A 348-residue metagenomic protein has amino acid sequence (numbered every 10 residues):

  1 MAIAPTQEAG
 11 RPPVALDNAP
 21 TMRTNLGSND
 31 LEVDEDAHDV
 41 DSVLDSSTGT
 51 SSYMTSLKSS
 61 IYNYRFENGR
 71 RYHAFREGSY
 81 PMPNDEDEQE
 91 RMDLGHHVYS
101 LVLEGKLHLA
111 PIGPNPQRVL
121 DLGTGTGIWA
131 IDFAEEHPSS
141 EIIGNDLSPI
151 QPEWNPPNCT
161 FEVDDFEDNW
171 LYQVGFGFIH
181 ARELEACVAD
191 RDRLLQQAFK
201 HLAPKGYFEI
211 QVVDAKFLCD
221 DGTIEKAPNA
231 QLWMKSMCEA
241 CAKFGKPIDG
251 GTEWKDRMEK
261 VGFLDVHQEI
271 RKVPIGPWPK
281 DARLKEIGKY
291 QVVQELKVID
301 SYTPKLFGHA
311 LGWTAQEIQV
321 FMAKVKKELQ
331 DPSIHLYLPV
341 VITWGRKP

Functional and structural regions predicted by a protein language model:
A2-N84: N-terminal auxiliary segments of SAM/dcSAM-dependent transferases
P5-E8, V261-P348: C-terminal lobe and adjacent flexible extensions of AdoMet/dcAdoMet transferase-like proteins
E86-R118, I128, D132: Conserved alpha-helix/loop element of class I SAM-dependent methyltransferases that forms part of the SAM/SAH-binding
G113-V174, F178, D192-Q196: Class I SAM-dependent methyltransferase SAM/SAH-binding core
A181-L184: A short beta-strand submotif of the Rossmann-like class I SAM-dependent methyltransferase core that lines
A186, Y207-V298: Conserved catalytic/acceptor-binding region of the Class I
V188-D190: Short N-terminal helix/helix-N-cap motif within the alpha/beta-hydrolase-1
D192-Y207: A short glycine-rich, Lys/Arg-flanked "PGG" loop and its adjoining helix->strand segment in the class I
